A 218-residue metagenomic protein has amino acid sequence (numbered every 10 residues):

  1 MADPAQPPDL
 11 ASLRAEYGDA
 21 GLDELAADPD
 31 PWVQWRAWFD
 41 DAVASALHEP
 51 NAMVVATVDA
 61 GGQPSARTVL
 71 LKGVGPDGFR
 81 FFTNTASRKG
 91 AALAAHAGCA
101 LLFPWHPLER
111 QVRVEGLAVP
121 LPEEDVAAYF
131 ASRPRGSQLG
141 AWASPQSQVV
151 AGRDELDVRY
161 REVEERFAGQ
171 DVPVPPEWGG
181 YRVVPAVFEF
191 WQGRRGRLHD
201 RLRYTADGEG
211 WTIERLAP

Functional and structural regions predicted by a protein language model:
M1-P218: Binding-site signature for planar aromatic cofactors or substrates
